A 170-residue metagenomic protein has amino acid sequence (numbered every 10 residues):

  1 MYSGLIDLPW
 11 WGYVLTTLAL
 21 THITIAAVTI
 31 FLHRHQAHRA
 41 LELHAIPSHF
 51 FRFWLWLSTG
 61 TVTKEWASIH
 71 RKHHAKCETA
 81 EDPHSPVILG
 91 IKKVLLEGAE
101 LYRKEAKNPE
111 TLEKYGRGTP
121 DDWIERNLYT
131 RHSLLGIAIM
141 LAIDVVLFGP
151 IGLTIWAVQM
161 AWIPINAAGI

Functional and structural regions predicted by a protein language model:
M1-I170: Non-catalytic, topology-defining segments of multipass membrane proteins
